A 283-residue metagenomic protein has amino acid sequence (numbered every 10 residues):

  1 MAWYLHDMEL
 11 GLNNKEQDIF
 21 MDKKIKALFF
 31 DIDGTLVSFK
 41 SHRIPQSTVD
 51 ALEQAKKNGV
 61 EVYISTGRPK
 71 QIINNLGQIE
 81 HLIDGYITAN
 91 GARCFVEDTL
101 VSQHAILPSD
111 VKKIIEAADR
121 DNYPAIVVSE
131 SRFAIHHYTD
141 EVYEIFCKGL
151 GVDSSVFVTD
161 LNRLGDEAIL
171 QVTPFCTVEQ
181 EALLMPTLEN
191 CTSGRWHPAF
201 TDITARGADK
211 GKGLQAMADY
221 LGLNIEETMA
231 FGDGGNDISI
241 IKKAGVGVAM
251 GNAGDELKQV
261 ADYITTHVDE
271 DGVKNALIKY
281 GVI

Functional and structural regions predicted by a protein language model:
D22-A27, P45, I203-I283: Mg2+-dependent phosphoryl-transfer enzymes with acidic/Ser/Thr/Gly-rich catalytic loops
K26-F39: Asp-based phosphoryl-transfer active-site loop
Q46-E141: Active-site phosphate-binding/coordination module
G59-Y63, L82-D84, A168-V172, E226-T228 (+1 more regions): Short active-site oxyanion
I79-L82, A89-N90, T187-N190, K243-A244 (+1 more regions): Short, structured coil segments at secondary-structure junctions
A117, D121-F231, G235-I240, N252: Conserved acidic, metal-coordinating active-site core of Asp-based, Mg2+-dependent phosphoryl-transfer enzymes
